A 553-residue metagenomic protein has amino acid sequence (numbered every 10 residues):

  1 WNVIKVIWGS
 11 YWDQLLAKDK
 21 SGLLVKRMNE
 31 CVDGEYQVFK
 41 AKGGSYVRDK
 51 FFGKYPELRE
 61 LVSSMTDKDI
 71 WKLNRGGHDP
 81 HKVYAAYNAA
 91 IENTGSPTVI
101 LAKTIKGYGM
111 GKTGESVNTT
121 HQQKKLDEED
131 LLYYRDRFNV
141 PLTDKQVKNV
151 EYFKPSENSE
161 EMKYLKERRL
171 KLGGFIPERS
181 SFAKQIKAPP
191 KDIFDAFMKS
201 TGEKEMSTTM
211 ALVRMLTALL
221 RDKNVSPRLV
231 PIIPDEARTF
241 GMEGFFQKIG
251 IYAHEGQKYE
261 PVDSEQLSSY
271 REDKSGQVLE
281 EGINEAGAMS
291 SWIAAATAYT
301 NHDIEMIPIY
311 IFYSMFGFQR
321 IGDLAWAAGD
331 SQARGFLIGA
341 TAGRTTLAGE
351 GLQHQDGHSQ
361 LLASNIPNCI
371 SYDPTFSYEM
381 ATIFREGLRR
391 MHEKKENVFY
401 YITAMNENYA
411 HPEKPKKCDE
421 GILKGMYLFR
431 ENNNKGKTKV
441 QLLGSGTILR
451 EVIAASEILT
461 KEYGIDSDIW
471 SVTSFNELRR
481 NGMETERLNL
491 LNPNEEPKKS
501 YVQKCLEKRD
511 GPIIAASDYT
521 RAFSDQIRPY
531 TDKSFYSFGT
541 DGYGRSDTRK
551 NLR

Functional and structural regions predicted by a protein language model:
W1, E57-G77, H81-A85, V150-P412 (+2 more regions): Thiamine diphosphate
W1-P155, L267, T345-H354, S364 (+3 more regions): Thiamine diphosphate
